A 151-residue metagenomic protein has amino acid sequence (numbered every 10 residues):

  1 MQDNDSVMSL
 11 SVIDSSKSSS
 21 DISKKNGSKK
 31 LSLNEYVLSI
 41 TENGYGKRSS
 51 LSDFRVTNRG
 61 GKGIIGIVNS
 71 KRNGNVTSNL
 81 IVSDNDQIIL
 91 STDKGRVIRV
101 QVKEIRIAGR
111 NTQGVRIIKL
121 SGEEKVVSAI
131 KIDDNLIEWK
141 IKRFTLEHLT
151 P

Functional and structural regions predicted by a protein language model:
M1-K142: Short, structured "edge-of-domain" segments at secondary-structure transitions
R143, H148: Cationic, low-complexity basic patches in intrinsically disordered or flexible, solvent-exposed regions
